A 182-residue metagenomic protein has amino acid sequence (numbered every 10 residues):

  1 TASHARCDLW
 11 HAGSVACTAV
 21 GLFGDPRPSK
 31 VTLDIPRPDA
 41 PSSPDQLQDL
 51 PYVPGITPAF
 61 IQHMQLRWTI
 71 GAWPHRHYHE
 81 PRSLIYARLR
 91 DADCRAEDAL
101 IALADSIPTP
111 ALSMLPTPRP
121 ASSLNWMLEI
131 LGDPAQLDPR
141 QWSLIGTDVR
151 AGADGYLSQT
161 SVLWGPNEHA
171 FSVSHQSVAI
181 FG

Functional and structural regions predicted by a protein language model:
T1-G182: Terminal targeting signals and extreme-terminal segments of soluble enzymes
